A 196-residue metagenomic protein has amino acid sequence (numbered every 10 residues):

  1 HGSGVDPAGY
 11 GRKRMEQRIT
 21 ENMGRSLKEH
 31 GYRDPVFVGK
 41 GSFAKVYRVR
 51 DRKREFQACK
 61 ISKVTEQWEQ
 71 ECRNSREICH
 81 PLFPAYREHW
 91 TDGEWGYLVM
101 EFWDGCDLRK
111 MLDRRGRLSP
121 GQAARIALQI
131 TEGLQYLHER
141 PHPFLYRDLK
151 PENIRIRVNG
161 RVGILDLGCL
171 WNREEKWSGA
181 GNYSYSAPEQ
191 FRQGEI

Functional and structural regions predicted by a protein language model:
P35-G41, V46: Protein kinase glycine-rich loop
V49-T65: ATP-binding glycine-rich loop module of kinase domains
E66-E77: AlphaC helix of the eukaryotic protein kinase fold
A85-G96: Short beta-strand micro-motifs within the conserved protein kinase catalytic domain, predominantly in the N-lobe
L108-L118: AlphaC helix of the protein kinase catalytic domain
I126-A127: Activation segment signature within eukaryotic-like protein kinase domains
E132-F144: Protein kinase catalytic-loop region centered on the HRD/HxD motif
K176-Q190: Conserved activation segment of eukaryotic-like protein kinases, specifically the C-terminal portion of the activation
